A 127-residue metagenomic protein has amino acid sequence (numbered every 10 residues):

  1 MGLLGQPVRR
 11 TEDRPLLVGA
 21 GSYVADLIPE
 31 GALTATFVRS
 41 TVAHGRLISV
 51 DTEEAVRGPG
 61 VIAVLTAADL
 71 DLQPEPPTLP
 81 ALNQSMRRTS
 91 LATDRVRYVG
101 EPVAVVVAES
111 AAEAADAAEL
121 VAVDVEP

Functional and structural regions predicted by a protein language model:
M1-P127: Flexible, low-hydrophobicity surface segments
